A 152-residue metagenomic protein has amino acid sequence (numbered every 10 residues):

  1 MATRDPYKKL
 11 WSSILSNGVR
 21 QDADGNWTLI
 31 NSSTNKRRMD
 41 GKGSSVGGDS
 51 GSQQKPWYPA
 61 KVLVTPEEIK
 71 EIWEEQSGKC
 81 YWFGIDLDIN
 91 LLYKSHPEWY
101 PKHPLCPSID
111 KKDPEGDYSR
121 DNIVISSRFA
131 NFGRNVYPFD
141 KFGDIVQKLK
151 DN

Functional and structural regions predicted by a protein language model:
A2-K79: Short, charged surface segments at domain edges that flank catalytic/cofactor-binding sites
D22, I89, F132-V136, D151: A generic secondary-structure boundary signal that marks alpha-helix termini
P56, A60-L63, I69-E71, W82-I125 (+1 more regions): Histidine-centered nuclease catalytic patch
S77-G78, I85, D151: Short aromatic/hydrophobic-glycine micro-motifs
S108-K111, K141-N152: Domain-exit/linker segments immediately C-terminal to small folded modules
I123-I145: Short Cys/His-centered divalent metal-binding micro-motifs
